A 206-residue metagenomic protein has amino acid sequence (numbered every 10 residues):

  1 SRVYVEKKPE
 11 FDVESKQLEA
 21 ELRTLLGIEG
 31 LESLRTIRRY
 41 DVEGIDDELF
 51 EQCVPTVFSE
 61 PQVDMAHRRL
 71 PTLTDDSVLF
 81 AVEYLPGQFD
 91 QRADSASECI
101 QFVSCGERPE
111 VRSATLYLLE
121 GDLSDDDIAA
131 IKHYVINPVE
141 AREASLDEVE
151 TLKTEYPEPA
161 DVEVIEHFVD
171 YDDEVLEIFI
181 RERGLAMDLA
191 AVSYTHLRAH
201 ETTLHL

Functional and structural regions predicted by a protein language model:
S1, H67-V78, L152-P159: Intrinsic disorder/low-complexity detector
R2-P9, Q17, R23: N-terminal, positively charged regions that mediate nucleic acid binding
V5-V13, V82-R92: Short, surface-exposed ligand-recognition loops at beta-strand->loop->(often short) alpha-helix junctions that present
K16, A20, E51-D64, D90-F102 (+1 more regions): Non-catalytic interaction/regulatory segments
Q17, E21-L73: Acidic (E/D-rich), amphipathic helical modules within compact regulatory domains
L31-T36, V103-L116, E120: Interaction-mediating elements
D170, F179-A190, Y194: Helix-rich terminal scaffold detector
T195-T202: Conserved small/polar residues in nucleotide/adenosyl-binding loops
